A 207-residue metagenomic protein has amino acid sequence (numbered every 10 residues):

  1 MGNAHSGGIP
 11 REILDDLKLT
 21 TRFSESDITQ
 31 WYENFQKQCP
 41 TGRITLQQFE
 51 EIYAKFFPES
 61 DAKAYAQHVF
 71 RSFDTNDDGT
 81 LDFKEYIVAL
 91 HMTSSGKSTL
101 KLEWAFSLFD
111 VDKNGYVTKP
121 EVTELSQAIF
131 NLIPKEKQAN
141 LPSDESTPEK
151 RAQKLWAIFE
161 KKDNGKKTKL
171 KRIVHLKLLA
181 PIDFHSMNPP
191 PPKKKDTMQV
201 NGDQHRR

Functional and structural regions predicted by a protein language model:
M1-S72, F83-F109, K119, E149-L155: EF-hand Ca2+-binding helix-loop-helix modules
Q48-E50, Y65-S72, F83-V88, S98-D112 (+1 more regions): EF-hand and EF-hand-like helix-loop-helix modules
D77-D78: Helix-rich alpha-solenoid scaffolding regions
